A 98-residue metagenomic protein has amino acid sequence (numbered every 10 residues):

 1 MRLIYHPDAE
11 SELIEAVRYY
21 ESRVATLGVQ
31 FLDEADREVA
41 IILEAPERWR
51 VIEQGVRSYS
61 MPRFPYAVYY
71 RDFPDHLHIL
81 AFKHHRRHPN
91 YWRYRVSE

Functional and structural regions predicted by a protein language model:
R2-S58, F73-H76, S97-E98: Basic, Lys/Arg-enriched alpha-helical interface segments
R63: Short His-centered aromatic/hydrophobic patch
A67, R71-E98: Enriched for short, Lys/Arg-rich terminal
